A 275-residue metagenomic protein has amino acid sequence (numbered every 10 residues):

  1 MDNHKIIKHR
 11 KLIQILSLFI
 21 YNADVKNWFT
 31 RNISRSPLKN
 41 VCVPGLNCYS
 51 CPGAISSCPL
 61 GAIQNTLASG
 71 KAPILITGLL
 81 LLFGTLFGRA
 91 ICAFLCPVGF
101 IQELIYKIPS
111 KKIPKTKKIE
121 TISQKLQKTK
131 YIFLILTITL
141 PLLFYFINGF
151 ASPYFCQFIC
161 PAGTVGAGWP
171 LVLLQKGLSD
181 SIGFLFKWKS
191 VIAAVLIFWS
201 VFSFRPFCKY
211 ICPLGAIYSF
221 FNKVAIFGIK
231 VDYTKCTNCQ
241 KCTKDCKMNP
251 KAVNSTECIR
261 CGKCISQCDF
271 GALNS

Functional and structural regions predicted by a protein language model:
M1-N249, T256-E257, G262-S275: Non-ligating segments of multi-cofactor redox enzymes
